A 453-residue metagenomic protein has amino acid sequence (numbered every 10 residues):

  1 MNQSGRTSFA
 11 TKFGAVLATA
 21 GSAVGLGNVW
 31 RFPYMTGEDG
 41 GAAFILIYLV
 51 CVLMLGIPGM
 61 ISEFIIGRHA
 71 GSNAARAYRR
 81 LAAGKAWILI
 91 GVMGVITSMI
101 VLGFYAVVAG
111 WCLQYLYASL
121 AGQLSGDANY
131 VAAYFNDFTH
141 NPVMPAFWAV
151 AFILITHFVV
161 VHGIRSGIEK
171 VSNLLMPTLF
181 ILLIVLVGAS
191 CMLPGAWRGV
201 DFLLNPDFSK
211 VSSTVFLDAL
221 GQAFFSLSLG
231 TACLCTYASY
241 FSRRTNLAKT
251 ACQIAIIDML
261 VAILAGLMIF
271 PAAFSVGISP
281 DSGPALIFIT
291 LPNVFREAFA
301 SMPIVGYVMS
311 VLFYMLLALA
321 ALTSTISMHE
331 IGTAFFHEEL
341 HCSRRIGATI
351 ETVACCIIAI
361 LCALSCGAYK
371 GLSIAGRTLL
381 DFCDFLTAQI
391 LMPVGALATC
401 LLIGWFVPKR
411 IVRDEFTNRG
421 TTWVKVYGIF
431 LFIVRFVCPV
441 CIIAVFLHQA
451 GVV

Functional and structural regions predicted by a protein language model:
M1-N2, A109-H140, Y240-R244, K249 (+4 more regions): Helix-loop-helix connectors at the membrane interface of multi-pass transporters/channels
M1-W30, I57-F64, R68-L81, K85-V92 (+2 more regions): Membrane-interface "cap" regions at the ends of multi-pass membrane proteins
N2-F9, E169, N173-L322, I326 (+1 more regions): Membrane-embedded translocation segments of transport machinery
Q3-T7, Y34-D39, H69-M93, A106-R165 (+6 more regions): Inter-helical loop and helix-membrane interface segments of multi-pass membrane transporters/permeases
T7, T36-S62, M144-P145, M392-G395: Extracellular loop-to-transmembrane helix junctions
S8-T19, F44-I47, K85-M99, F147-V150 (+6 more regions): Select transmembrane alpha-helical segments in multipass membrane proteins
T11-L49, A238, K249-C252, I256-M259: Transmembrane helix-boundary motif of multi-pass solute transporters/channels
A83, I90-M93, E339-T352, D384-I442: C-terminal membrane-solvent junction of multi-pass transporters and transport-like membrane proteins
